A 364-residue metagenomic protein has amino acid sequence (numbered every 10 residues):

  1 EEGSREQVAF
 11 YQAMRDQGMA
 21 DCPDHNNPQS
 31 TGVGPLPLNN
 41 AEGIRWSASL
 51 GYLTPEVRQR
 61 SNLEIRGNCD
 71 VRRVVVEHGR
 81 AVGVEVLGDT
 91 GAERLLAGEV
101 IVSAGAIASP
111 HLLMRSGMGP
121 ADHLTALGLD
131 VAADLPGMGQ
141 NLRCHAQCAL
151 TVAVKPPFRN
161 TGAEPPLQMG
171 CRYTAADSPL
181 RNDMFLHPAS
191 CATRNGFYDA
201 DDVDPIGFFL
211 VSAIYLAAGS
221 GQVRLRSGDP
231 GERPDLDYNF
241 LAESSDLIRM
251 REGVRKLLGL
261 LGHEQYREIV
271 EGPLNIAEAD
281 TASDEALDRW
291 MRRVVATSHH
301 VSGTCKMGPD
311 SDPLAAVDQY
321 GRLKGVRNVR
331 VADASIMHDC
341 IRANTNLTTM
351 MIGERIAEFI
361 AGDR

Functional and structural regions predicted by a protein language model:
E1-A81, L87, A149-T151, T161 (+2 more regions): Conserved redox-cofactor binding core of oxidoreductases
M14, L127-D130, V254-Y266, I352-R364: Internal hydrophobic alpha-helix adjacent to the cofactor/substrate pocket in enzyme cavities
C22, E64-R66, D130-D134, H187: General small-molecule cofactor/ligand-binding pocket signal
L36-I44, R66-G67, R72-E77, F185-A189 (+2 more regions): A glycine-rich dinucleotide-binding beta-alpha-beta segment and adjacent secondary-structure elements that constitute
R73-E77, G83-G162, G228: Glycine-rich loop(s) and the adjacent beta-strand/alpha-helix scaffold that form part
L113, D339-I360: A conserved FAD-binding loop/helix module that cradles the flavin
D130-A132, S245-I269, D284-R293: Flavin-binding catalytic cores
C148-R255, S298-G303, S311, V331-A334 (+1 more regions): FAD cofactor-binding and catalytic pocket of flavoenzymes
